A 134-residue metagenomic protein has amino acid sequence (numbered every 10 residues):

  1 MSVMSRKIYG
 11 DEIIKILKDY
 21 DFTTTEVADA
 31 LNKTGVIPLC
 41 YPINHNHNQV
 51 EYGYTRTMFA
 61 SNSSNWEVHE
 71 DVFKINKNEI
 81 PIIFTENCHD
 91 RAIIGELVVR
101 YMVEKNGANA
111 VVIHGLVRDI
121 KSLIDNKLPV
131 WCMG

Functional and structural regions predicted by a protein language model:
S2-G134: Feature captures the catalytic cores and cofactor-binding loops of soluble hydro-lyases/lyases that act on carboxylate
